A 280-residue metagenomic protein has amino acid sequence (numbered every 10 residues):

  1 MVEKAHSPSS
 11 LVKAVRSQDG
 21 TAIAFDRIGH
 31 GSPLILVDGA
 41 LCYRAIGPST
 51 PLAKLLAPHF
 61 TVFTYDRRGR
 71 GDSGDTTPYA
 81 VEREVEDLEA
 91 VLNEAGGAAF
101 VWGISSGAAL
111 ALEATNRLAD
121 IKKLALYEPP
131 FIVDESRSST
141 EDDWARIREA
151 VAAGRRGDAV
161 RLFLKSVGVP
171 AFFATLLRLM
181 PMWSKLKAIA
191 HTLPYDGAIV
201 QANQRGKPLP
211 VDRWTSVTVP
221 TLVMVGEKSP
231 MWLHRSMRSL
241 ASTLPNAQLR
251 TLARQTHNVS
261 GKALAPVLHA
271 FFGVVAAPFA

Functional and structural regions predicted by a protein language model:
P8-S10, A14-G74: Conserved HGGG/HGGXW glycine-rich cap/lid loop of the alpha/beta-hydrolase fold
T50, E94, H234-R238: Short, surface-exposed alpha-helical segments at coil->helix boundaries
K54, F63-F100, H269: Active-site loop/oxyanion-hole signature of alpha/beta-hydrolase fold enzymes
R67-R70, P129, L252-R254: Active-site loop/turn elements of alpha/beta-hydrolase fold enzymes, especially the short glycine-/histidine-rich
G97-E135: Conserved hydrolase catalytic core segment
P129-S184, D196-Q201: Helix-rich cap/lid subdomain of alpha/beta-hydrolase
K185-S242, T251-Q255, V259-G261: Conserved serine/cysteine hydrolase catalytic core
P245-A280: Catalytic active-site module of serine/aspartate enzymes centered on a nucleophile-bearing elbow/loop
